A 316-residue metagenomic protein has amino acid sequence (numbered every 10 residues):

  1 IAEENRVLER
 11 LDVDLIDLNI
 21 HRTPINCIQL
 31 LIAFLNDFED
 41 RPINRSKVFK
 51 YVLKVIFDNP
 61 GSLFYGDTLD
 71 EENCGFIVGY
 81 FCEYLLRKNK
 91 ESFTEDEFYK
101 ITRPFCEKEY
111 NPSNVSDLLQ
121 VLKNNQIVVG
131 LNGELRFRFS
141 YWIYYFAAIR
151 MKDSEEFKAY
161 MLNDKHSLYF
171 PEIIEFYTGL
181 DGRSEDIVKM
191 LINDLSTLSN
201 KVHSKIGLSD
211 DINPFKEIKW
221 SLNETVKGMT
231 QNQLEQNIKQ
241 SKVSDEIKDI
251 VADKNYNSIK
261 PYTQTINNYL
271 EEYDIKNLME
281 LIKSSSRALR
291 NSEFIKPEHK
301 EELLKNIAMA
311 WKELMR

Functional and structural regions predicted by a protein language model:
I1-D153, N163-L168: Extended hydrophobic
R150, E155-R316: Extended amphipathic alpha-helical scaffold segments
